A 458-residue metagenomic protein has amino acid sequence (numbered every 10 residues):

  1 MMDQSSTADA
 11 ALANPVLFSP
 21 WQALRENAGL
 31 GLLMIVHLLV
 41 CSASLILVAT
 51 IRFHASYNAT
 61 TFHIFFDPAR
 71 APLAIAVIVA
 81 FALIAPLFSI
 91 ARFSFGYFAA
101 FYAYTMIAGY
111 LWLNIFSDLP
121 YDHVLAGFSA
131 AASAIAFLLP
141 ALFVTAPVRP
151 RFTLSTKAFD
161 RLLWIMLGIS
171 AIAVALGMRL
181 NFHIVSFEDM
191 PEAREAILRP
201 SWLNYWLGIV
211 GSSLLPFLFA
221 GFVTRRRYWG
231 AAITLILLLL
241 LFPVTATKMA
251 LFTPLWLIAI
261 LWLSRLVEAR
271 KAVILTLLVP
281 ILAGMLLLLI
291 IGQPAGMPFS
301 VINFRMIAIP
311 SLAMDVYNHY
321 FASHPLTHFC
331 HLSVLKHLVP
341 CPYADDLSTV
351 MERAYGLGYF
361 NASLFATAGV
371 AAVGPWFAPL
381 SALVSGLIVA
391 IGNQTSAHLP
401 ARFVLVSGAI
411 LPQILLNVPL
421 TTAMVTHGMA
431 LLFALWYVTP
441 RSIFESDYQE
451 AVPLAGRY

Functional and structural regions predicted by a protein language model:
M1-L214, L218-F219, L380-S381, A390-Y458: Membrane-anchoring hydrophobic segments
N14-P15, T224-G292, I388-V389, A397: Hydrophobic alpha-helical segments of polytopic membrane proteins
L17-R25, L47-A59, F65, M190-I197 (+1 more regions): Small-residue-enriched transmembrane helix-hairpin modules in multi-pass membrane proteins
F81-S89, F217-G221, L238, L257-L261 (+1 more regions): Generic transmembrane alpha-helix motif of multi-pass integral membrane proteins
N114-L125, I236-L261, V373-F377, V418-T426: Helix-loop-helix junctions and helix-breaking kinks within/between transmembrane helices of multi-pass membrane
G127-A131, T153-K157, I209-T224, I258-V267 (+3 more regions): Juxtamembrane/interfacial segments around transmembrane helices
A146-P147, F182, F222-R226, Q293-G296: Juxtamembrane/interface segments at transmembrane-helix termini
W202-N204, L251-F252, A313-H319: Cytosolic juxtamembrane regulatory segments of multi-pass membrane proteins
